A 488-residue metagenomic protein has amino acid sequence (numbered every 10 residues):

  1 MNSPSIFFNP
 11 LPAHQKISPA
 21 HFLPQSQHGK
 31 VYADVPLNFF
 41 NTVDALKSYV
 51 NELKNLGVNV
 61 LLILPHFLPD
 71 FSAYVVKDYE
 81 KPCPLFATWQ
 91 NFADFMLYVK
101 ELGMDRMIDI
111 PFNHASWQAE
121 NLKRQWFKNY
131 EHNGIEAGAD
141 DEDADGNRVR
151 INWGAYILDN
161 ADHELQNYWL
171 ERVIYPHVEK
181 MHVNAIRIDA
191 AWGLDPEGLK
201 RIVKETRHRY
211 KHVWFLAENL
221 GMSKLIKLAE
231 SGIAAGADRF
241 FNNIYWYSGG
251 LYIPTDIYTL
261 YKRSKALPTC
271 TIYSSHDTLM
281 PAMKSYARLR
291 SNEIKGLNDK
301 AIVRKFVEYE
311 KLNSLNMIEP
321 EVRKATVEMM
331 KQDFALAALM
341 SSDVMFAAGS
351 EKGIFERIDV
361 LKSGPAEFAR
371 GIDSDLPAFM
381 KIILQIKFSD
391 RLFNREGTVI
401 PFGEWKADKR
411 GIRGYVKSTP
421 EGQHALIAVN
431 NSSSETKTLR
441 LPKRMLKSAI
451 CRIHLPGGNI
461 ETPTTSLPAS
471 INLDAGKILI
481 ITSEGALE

Functional and structural regions predicted by a protein language model:
S3-N41, L56-N59, H66-K180, I202 (+1 more regions): Substrate-binding/active-site clefts of carbohydrate-active enzymes
F8-N9, K123, I174, V203-K204 (+3 more regions): Conserved alpha/beta catalytic core and glycan-binding cleft of carbohydrate-active enzymes
V31-A33, L61-I63, R106-I108, I186 (+3 more regions): Hydrophobic faces of well-ordered beta-strands that scaffold small-molecule active sites in alpha/beta enzyme cores
V31-V43, V75-W89, V149-N167, N184-G193 (+4 more regions): The substrate-binding groove and active-site-proximal loops of carbohydrate-active enzymes, especially glycoside
L62-F71, D109-A119, D189-D195, N219-M222 (+1 more regions): Short, solvent-exposed turn/loop segments enriched in Gly/Ser/Thr/Pro and often Arg
A338, I354-E404: Aromatic- and carboxylate-lined catalytic core of secreted/periplasmic carbohydrate-active enzymes
E404-M445: Carbohydrate-binding surface patches
P463-E488: C-terminal beta-strand-rich structural cap/linker in extracellular carbohydrate-active enzymes
